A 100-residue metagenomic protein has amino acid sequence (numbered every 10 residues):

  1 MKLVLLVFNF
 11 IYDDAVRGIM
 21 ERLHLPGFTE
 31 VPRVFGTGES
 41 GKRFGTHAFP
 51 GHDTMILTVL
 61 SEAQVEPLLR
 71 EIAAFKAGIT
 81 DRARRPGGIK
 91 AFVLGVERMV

Functional and structural regions predicted by a protein language model:
M1-V100: Positively charged, small/polar-rich N-terminal and surface patches that mediate targeting and assembly and bind
